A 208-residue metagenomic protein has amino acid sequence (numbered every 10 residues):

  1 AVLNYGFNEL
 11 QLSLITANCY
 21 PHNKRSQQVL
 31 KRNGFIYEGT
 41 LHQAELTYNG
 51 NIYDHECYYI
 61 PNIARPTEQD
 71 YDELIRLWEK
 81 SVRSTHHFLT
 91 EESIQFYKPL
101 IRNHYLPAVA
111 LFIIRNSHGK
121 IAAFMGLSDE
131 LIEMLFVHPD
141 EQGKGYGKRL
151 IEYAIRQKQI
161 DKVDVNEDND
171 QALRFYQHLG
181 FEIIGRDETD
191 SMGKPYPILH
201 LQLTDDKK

Functional and structural regions predicted by a protein language model:
A1-N62, D205-K207: Acyl-donor (CoA/ACP) binding surface of acyl/acetyltransferases
A1-V2, E141, G145-Y153: Conserved acetyl-CoA pyrophosphate-binding loop and the N-cap/start of the following alpha-helix in GNAT-like
N8-N18, R156-D168: Conserved GNAT acetyl-CoA-binding A-motif
T16-N18, I36-N51, D164-N166, E182-L199: Conserved catalytic-core motifs of GNAT/GCN5-like acyltransferases
H22-G39, K148-R149, N169-R186, M192-K194: Conserved active-site alpha-helix within GNAT-family acetyltransferase domains
I60-R76: A short beta-loop-alpha structural element at the N-terminal edge of CoA-dependent acyl/N-acetyltransferase catalytic
R76-R102: Conserved GNAT-fold acetyl-CoA-binding loop/helix
A110-A123: Conserved beta-hairpin
